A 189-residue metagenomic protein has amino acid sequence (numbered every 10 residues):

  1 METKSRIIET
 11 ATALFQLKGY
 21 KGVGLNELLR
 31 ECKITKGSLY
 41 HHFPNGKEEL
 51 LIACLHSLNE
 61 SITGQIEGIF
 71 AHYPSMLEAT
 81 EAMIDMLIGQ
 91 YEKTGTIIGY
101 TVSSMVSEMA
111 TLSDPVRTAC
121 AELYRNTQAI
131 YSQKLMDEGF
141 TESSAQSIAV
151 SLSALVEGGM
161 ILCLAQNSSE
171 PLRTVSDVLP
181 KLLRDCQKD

Functional and structural regions predicted by a protein language model:
R6, T10-A53: Helix-turn-helix
K21, A71-P74, G139-Q146: Short, charged helix-capping/linker segments at alpha-helix termini
L55-S61: Short, basic, alpha-helical segments at the C-terminal edge of helix-turn-helix-like DNA-binding modules
E67-T94, A149-L152: Hydrophobic alpha-helical connector segments
E78-A82, K93-P115: Amphipathic alpha-helical segments used for helix-helix packing
Q90-K93, T111, Q133, S153-E170 (+1 more regions): Amphipathic C-terminal alpha-helical segment
S103, S143-L162, T174, V178-K181: Hydrophobic alpha-helical segments that form the core of small-molecule binding pockets and/or dimer interfaces
S113-D114, Y124-I148, C186-D189: Hydrophobic alpha-helical bundle segments that form small-molecule/ligand-binding pockets
